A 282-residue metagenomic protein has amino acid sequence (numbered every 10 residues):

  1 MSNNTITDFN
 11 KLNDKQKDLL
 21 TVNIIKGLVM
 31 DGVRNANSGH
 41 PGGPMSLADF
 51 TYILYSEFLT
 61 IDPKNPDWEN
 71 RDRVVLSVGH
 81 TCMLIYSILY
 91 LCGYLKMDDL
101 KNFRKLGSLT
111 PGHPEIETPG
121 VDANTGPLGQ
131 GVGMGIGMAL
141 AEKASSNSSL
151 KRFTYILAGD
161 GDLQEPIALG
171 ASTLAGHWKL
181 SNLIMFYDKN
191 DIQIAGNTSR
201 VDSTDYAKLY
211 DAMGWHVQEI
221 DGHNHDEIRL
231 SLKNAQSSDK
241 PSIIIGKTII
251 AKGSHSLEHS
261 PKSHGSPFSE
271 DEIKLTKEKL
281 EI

Functional and structural regions predicted by a protein language model:
S2-F153: Thiamine diphosphate
I61-K64, P114-I282: Glycine-rich ThDP/TPP pyrophosphate-binding loop and its adjacent helix/strand module within ThDP-dependent enzymes
